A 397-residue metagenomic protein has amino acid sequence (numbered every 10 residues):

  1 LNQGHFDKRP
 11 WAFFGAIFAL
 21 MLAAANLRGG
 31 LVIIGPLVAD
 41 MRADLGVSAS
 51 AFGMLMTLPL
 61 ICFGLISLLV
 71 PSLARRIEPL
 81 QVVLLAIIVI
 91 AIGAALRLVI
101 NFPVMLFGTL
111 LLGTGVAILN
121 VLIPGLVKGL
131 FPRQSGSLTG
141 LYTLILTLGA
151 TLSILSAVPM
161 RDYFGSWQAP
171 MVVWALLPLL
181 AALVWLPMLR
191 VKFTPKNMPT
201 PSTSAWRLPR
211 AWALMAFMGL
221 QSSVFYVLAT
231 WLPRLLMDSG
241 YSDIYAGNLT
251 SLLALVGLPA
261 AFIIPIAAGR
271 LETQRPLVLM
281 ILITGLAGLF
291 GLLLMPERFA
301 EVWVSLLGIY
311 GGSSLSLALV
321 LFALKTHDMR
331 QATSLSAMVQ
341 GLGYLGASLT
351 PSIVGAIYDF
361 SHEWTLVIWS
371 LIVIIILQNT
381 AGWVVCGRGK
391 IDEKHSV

Functional and structural regions predicted by a protein language model:
V32, L60-L68, A150-T151, A254-F262 (+1 more regions): Residue-level signature of mid-helix packing/kink "hotspots" within the transmembrane helices of 12-pass Major
I34-G35, P209-A261: Extracytoplasmic gate region of multi-pass secondary transporters
L65-P103: Conserved MFS/SLC helix-loop-helix module at the cytosolic interface between two early adjacent transmembrane helices
I66-E78, A260-T273: Helix-to-loop junctions at the C-terminal end of transmembrane segments in multipass secondary transporters
F102, R133-Q134, G140-R190, W231: Helix-loop-helix hairpin linking two adjacent transmembrane segments in secondary transporters
T109-L144: Cytoplasmic helix-loop-helix junction between adjacent transmembrane helices in 12-TM secondary transporters
Q274-L321: C-terminal transmembrane helical hairpin of 12-TM major facilitator-type secondary transporters
M329-W364, L371: A late C-terminal transmembrane helix in Major Facilitator Superfamily
